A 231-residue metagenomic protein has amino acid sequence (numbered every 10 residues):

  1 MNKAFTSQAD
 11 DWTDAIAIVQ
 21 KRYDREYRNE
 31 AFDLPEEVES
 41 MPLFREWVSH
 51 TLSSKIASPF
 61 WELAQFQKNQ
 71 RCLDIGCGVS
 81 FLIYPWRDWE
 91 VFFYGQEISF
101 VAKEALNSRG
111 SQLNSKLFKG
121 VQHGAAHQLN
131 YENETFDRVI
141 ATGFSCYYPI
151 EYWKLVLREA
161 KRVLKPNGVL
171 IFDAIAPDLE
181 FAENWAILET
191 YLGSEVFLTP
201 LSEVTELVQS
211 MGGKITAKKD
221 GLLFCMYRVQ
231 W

Functional and structural regions predicted by a protein language model:
M1-K68, G78-Q128, Y148-E151, I171-W231: Class I (Rossmann-like) S-adenosyl-L-methionine-dependent methyltransferase catalytic domain, capturing the SAM-binding
R71, F92, T135-D137: Structural signature of beta-strand start/N-cap positions in the alpha/beta core of ABC transporter nucleotide-binding
I75: Conserved beta-strand/loop positions that form the S-adenosyl-L-methionine
H127-V139: A short acidic, Gly/Pro-enriched loop at the edge of an enzyme's catalytic core that lines a small-molecule cofactor
N133, I150-K154: Conserved strand-to-helix beginnings and helix N-cap segments that scaffold or border functional pockets
R138-E151: A short SAM/SAH-binding and catalytic strip from SAM-dependent methyltransferases
K154-P166: A short glycine-rich, Lys/Arg-flanked "PGG" loop and its adjoining helix->strand segment in the class I
